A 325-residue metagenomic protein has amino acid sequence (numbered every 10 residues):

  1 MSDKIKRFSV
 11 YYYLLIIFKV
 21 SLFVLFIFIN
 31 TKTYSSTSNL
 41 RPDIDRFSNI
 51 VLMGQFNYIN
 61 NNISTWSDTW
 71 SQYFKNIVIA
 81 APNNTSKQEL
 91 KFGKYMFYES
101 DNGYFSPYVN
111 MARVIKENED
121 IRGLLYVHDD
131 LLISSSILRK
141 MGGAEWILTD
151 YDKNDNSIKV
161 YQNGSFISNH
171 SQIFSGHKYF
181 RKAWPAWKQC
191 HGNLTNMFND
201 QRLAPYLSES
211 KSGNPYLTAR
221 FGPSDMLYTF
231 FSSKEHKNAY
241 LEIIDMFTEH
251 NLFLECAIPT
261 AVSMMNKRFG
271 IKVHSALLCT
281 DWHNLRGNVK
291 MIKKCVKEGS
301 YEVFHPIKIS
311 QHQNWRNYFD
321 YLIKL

Functional and structural regions predicted by a protein language model:
S2-S38: N-terminal signal-anchor transmembrane helix specifying type II single-pass membrane topology of secretory-pathway
R41-V51: A short, charged/proline- and glycine-enriched loop that marks the coil->beta-strand transition at the N-terminal
I50-I59: A conserved hydrophobic helix/loop-capping motif in glycosyltransferases and polysaccharide synthases
T65-N76: Short, acidic, metal-binding catalytic loop of nucleotide-sugar glycosyltransferases
A81-W146: Active-site-proximal specificity loops/subdomain of glycosyltransferases
L132-E255, P259: Conserved catalytic core of nucleotide-sugar-dependent glycosyltransferases
N266-I323: PAPS-dependent sulfotransferase catalytic core
